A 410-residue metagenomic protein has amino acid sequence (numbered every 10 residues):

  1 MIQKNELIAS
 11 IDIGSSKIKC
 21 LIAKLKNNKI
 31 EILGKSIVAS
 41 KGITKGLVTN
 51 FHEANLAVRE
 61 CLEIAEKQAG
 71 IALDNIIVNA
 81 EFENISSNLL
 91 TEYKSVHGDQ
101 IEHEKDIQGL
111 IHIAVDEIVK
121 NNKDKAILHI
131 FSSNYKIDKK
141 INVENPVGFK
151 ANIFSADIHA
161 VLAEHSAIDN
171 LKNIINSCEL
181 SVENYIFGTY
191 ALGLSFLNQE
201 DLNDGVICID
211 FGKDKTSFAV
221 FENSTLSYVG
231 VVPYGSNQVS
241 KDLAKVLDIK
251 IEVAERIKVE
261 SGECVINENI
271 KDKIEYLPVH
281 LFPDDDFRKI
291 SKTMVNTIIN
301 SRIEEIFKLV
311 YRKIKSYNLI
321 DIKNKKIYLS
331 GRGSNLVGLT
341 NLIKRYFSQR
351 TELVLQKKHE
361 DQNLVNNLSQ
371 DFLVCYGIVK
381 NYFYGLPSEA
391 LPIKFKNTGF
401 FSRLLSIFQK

Functional and structural regions predicted by a protein language model:
M1-K17, L21-I207, T225-S227, K250-E252 (+5 more regions): Nucleotide/phosphate-binding catalytic cleft detector across ATP-hydrolyzing and phosphate-transferring enzymes
I18, L194, D214-A219, L336: Short glycine/serine/threonine-rich phosphate/pyrophosphate-binding segments that cradle anionic phosphate groups
A23, N79-E81, G188, F211-G212 (+4 more regions): Generic beta-strand/beta-sheet core signal
K45-V48, S195, K241-D242, E360-N366: Short, charged, surface-exposed secondary-structure boundary motifs
D204-V246: Glycine-rich phosphate-binding loop of actin/hexokinase-like ATP-binding domains
G235, V239, N335, D371-I378: Catalytic-loop motifs flanking and including active-site residues across diverse enzymes
D284-H359, N363, N367: C-terminal structural cap/anchor segments
V354-S402: Glycine-rich phosphate-binding/hydrolytic loop that grips phosphoryl groups
